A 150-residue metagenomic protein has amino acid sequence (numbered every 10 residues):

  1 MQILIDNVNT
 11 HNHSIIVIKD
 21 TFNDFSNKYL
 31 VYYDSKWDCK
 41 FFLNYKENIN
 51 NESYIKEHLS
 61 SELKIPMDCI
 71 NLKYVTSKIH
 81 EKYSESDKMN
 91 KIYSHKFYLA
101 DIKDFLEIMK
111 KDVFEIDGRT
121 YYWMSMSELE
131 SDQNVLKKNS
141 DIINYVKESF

Functional and structural regions predicted by a protein language model:
M1-I16: Acidic, metal-coordinating catalytic segment for phosphate/diphosphate chemistry, firing primarily on the Nudix
N12-K19, L43-Y45: Short His-Asn-centered micro-motif
I18-F22, A100-I102: Active-site beta-strand termini and strand-to-loop segments that position acidic
N23-P66: Conserved Nudix-box catalytic region and its N-terminal flanking loop in Nudix hydrolases and closely related
W37-N48, S84-K88, I116, S149-F150: Functional cleft and adjacent loop/helix regions within the main domain that mediate ligand binding or catalysis
S60-K110: Active-site segment of metal-dependent pyrophosphate-handling enzymes, primarily the Nudix hydrolase catalytic core
I92-S149: NUDIX/MutT-family hydrolases
